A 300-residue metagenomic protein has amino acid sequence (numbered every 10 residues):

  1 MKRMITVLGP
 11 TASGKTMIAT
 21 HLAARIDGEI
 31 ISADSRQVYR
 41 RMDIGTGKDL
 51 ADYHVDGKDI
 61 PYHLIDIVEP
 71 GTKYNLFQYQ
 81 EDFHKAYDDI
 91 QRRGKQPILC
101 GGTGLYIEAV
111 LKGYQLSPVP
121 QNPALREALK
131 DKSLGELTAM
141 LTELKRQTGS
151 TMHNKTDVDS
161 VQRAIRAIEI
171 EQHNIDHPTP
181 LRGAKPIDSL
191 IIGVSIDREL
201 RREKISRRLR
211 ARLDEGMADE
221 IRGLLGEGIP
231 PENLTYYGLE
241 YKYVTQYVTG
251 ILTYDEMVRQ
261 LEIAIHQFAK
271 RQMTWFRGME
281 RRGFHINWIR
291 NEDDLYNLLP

Functional and structural regions predicted by a protein language model:
M1-P300: Phosphate/pyrophosphate-binding catalytic cores of soluble transferases and nucleic-acid-acting enzymes
